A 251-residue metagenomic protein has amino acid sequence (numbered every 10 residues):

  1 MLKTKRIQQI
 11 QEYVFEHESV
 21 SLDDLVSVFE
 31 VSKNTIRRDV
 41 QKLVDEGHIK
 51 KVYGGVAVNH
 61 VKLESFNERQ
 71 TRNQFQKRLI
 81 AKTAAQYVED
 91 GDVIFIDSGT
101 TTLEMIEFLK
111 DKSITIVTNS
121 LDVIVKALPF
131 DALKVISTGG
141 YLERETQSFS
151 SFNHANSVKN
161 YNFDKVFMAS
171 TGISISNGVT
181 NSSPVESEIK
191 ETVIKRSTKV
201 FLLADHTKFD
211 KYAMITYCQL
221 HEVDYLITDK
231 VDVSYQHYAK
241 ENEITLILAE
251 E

Functional and structural regions predicted by a protein language model:
L2, Q11-E12, S19, V125-E251: Conserved phosphate- and dinucleotide-binding cores of soluble alpha/beta proteins, encompassing both enzyme active
L2-Q9, F15-D23, V28, N34-S98 (+3 more regions): HTH-adjacent hinge/linker in prokaryotic transcriptional regulators
K62, T101, V123: A generic "binding-loop/recognition-motif" signal
G99-T100, H206: Active-site metal-binding loops of divalent metal-dependent hydrolases
